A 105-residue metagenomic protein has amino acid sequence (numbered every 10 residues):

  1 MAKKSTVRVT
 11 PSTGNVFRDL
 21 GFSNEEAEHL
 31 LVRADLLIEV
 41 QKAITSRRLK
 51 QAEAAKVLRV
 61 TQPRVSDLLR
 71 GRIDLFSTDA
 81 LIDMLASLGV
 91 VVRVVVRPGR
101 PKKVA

Functional and structural regions predicted by a protein language model:
M1-I38, P101-A105: N-terminal flexible/basic segments that precede or flank functional cores
R18, T45, K56, A86: Short polybasic/polar patches that bind polyanions
G21, R70, A86-G89: Signal for well-folded cores of large energy- and translation-related assemblies
R33-L49: Short, amphipathic alpha-helical "recognition" segments used to contact nucleic acids or chromatin
R48-S66: Short alpha-helical DNA-recognition segment
L69, V96: DNA major-groove recognition helix of helix-turn-helix
R72-S77: Short, solvent-exposed alpha-helical "recognition" segments
T78-V95: DNA major-groove recognition helix of helix-turn-helix/homeodomain DNA-binding modules
